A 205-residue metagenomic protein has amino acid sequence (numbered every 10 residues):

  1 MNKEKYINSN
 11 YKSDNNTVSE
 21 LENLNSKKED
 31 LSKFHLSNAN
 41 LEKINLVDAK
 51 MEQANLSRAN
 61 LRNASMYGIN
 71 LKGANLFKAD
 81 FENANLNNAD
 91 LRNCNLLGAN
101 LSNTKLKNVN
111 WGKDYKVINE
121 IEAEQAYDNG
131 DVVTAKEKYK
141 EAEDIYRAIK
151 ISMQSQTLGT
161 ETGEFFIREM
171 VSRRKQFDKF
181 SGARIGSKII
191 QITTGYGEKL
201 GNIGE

Functional and structural regions predicted by a protein language model:
M1-F166: Tandem repeat scaffolds
N8-K12, I167, V171, T194 (+1 more regions): Generic surface-pattern signal
E164-I185: Short, charge-rich amphipathic alpha-helical segments embedded in non-transmembrane helical bundles/solenoids
K179-E205: Transmembrane alpha-helical segments and their cytosolic interface motifs in multi-pass membrane proteins
